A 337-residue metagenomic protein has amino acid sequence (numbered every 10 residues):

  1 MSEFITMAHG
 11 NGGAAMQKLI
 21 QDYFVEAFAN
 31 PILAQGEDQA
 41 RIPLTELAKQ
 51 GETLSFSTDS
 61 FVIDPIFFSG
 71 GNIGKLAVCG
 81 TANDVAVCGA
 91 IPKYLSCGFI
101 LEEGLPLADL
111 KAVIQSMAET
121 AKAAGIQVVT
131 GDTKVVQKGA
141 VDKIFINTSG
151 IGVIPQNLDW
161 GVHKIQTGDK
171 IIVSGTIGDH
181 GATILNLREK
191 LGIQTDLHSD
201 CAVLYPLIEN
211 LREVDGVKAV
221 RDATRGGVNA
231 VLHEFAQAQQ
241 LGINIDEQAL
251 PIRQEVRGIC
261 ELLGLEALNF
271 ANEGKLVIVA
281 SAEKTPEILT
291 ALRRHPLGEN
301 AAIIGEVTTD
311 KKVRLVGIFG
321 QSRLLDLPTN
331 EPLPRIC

Functional and structural regions predicted by a protein language model:
M1-Y23, L325-L333: N-terminal amphipathic/basic leader segments beginning at the initiator methionine
T6, A14-V173, D179: Glycine-rich phosphate/pyrophosphate-binding loop regions near the starts of catalytic domains
Q35-E37, F270-K275: Short Gly/Ser/Thr- and Asp/Glu-enriched loop/turn motifs at secondary-structure junctions
E102-G104, L197-N272: Active-site-proximal betaalpha loop/short-helix elements that scaffold phosphoryl/nucleotidyl transfer chemistry
D159-E209: Short, acidic (Asp/Glu-rich) active-site segment that either coordinates a divalent metal cofactor
A280-P286: Helix N-cap motif at beta-to-alpha junctions
E287-L297: Short amphipathic alpha-helices in soluble, non-transmembrane regions that often serve as interface/regulatory elements
H295-C337: Acidic, Ser/Thr/Pro-rich beta/coil linker or hinge segments at domain junctions
